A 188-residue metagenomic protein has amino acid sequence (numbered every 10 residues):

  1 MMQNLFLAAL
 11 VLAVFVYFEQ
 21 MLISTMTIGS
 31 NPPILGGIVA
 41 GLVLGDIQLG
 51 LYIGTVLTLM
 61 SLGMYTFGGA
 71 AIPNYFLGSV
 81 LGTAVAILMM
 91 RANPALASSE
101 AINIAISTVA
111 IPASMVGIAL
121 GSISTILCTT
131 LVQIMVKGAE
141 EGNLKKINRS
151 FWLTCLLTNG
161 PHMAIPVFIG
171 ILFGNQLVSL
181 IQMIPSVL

Functional and structural regions predicted by a protein language model:
M1-L7, A40-L51, I87-A113: Helix-coil boundary and interhelical linker segments in multi-pass alpha-helical membrane proteins
M1-L77: Hydrophobic transmembrane alpha-helices
V14, F18-L22, A40, L44 (+9 more regions): Alpha-helical membrane-inserting segments
S24-T25, M60-M89, A97, A101 (+2 more regions): Interfacial aromatic-anchored transmembrane helix boundaries in multi-pass membrane proteins
T25-T27, T55-T58, T66, T83 (+5 more regions): Residue-identity detector for threonine
E100-L188: Helix-loop-helix junctions within the multi-pass membrane cores of secondary transporters/permeases
